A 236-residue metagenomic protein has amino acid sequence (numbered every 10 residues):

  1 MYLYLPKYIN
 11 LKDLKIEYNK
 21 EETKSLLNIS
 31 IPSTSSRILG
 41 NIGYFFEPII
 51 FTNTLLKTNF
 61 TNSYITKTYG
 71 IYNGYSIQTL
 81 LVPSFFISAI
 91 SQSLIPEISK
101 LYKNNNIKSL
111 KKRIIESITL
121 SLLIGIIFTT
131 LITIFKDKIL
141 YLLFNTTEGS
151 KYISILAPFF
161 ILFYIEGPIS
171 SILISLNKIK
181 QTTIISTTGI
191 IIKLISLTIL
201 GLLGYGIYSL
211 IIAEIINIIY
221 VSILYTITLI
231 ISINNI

Functional and structural regions predicted by a protein language model:
M1-L3, N177-K180, I190-I223, I227 (+1 more regions): Membrane-interface helix-loop junctions in multi-pass transport and translocation proteins
Y2-G40, I231-I236: Interhelical loop/hinge segments that connect adjacent transmembrane helices in multipass membrane
I29, S33, Y69-S76, K112-G125: Junctions where cytoplasmic loops transition into the N-terminal start of transmembrane alpha-helices in multi-pass
S35, L39, E47-F51, T79 (+9 more regions): Hydrophobic/aromatic residues within transmembrane alpha-helices of membrane transport systems, especially the TMDs
I38-V82, L140-L143: Helix-terminus/linker motif at the lipid-water interface of multi-pass membrane proteins
L80-N104: Helix-loop junctions and terminal segments of transmembrane helices in multi-pass membrane transport/translocation
I127-N145: Short membrane-interface helical motifs at transmembrane helix boundaries in multi-pass membrane transporters
P158-T188: Membrane-interface junctions at transmembrane-helix termini in multi-pass inner-membrane proteins
